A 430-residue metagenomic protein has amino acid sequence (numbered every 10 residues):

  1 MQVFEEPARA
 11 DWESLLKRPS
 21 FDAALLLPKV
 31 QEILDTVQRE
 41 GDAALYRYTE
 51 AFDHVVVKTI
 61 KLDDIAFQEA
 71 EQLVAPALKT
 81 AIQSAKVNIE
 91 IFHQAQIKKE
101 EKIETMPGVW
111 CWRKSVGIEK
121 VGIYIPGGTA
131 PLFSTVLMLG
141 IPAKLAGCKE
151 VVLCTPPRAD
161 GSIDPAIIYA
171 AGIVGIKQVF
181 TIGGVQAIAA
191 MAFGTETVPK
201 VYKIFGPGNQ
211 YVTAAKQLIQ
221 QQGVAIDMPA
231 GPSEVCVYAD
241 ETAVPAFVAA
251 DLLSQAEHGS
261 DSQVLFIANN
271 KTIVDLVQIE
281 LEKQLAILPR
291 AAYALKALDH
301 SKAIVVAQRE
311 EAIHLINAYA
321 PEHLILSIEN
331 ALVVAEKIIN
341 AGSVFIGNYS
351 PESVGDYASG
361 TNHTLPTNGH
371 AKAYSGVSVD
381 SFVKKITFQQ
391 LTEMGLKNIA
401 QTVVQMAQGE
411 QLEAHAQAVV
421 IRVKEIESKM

Functional and structural regions predicted by a protein language model:
M1-E119: N-terminal Rossmann-like NAD(P)+-binding subdomain of aldehyde/semialdehyde dehydrogenases
M1-P7, Q178-G183, A303-Q308: Short acidic-hydrophobic, aromatic-tinged amphipathic segments that line or gate anion-handling sites
K98-I103, A225, S262-I267, I287-A297 (+3 more regions): Flexible, glycine/charged-enriched surface loops at secondary-structure junctions
I103-Y169: Conserved small-residue-rich beta-alpha loop and adjacent elements that most often cradle the phosphate/pyrophosphate
G175-F247, D251-S254, H258-Q263: Conserved NAD(P)+-binding/catalytic subdomain of aldehyde/semialdehyde dehydrogenases
H258, F266-A341: A glycine- and small/hydrophobic-rich beta-loop-beta segment that serves as a flexible "lid/hinge" or phosphate-binding
A318-M430: C-terminal core of ALDH-fold dehydrogenases
